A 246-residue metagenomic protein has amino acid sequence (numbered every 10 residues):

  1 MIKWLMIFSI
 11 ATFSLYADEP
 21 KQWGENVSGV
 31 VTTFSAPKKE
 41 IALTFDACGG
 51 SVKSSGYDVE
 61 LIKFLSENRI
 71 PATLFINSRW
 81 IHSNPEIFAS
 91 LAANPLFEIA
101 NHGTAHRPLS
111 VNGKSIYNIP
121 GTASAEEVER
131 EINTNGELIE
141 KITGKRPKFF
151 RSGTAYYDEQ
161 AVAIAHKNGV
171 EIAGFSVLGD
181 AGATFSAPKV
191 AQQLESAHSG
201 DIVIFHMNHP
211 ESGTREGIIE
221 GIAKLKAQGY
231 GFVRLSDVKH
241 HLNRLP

Functional and structural regions predicted by a protein language model:
I2-F45, G49-V59, G221-P246: N-terminal pre-catalytic segment of deacetylase/amide-hydrolase enzymes
E19-V111, I116, A123, G136-K141 (+1 more regions): Active-site beta->alpha N-cap acidic-glycine motif
I41-F45, A72-I76, E98-N101, K148-R151 (+3 more regions): Structural recognition of the beta-strand scaffold that forms the well-ordered cores of secreted hydrolase catalytic
G49-S55, I76-P85, R151-D158, D180-S186 (+1 more regions): Acidic-and-aromatic substrate-binding clefts and catalytic sites of carbohydrate-active enzymes
V59-K63, E67, E86, S90 (+6 more regions): Alpha-helical scaffolding segments of alpha/beta enzyme cores, especially the outer helices of TIM-barrel or partial
P120-E129: A short acidic, glycine-rich active-site loop that binds or catalyzes chemistry on phosphate/adenosine moieties
Y156, A161-H198, Y230-H241: His/Asp/Glu-enriched short active-site or ligand-binding loop at hydrolase and phosphoryl-transfer sites
H198-S236: Catalytic grooves of carbohydrate-active enzymes
